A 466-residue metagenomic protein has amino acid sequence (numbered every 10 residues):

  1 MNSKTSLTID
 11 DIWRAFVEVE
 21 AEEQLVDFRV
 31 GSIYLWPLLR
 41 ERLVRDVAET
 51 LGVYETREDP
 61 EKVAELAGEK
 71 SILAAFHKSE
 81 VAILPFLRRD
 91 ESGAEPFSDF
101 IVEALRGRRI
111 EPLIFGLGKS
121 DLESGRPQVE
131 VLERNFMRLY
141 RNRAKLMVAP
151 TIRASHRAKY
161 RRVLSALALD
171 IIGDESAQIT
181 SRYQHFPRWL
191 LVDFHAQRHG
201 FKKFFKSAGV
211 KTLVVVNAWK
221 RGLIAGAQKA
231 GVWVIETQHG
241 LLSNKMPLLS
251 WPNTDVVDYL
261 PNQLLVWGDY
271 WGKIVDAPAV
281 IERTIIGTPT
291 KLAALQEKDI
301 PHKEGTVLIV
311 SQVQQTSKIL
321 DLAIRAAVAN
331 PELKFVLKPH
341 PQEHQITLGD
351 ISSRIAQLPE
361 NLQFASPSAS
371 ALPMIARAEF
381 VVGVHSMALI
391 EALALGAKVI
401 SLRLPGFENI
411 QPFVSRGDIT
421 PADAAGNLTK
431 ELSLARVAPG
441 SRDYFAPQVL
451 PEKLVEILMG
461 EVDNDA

Functional and structural regions predicted by a protein language model:
M1-A466: Catalytic-core helical/loop segments in enzymes performing group transfer/polymerization on anionic/lipid-linked
